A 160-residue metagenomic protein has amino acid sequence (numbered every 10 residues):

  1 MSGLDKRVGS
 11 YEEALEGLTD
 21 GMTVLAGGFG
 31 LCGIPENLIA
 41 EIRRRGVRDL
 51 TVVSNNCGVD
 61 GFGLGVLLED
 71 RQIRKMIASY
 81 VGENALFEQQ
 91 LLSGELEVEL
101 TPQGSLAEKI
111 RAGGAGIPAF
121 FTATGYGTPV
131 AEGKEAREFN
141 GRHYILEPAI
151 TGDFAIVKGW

Functional and structural regions predicted by a protein language model:
M1-W160: Conserved alpha/beta enzyme-core scaffold
